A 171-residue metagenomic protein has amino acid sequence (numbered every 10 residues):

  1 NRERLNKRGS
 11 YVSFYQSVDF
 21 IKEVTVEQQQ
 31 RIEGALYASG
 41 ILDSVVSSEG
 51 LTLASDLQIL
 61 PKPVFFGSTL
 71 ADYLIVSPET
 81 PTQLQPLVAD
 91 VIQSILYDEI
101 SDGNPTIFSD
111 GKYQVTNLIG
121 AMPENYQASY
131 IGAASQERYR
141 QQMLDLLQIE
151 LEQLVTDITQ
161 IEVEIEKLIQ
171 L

Functional and structural regions predicted by a protein language model:
E3-V155: Hinge-like oligomerization/junction regions that interrupt long coiled-coil arms in large cytoskeletal
D145, E152, T159, E166-I169: Residue-level encoding of the coiled-coil heptad register
